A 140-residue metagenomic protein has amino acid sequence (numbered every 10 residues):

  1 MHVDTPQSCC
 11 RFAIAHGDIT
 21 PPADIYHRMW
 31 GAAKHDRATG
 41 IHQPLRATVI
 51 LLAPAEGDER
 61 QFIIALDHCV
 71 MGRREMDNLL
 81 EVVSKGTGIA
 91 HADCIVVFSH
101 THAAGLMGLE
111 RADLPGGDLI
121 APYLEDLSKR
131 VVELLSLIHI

Functional and structural regions predicted by a protein language model:
M1-V97, T101-I138: Conserved beta-alpha junction segments in alpha/beta enzyme cores
